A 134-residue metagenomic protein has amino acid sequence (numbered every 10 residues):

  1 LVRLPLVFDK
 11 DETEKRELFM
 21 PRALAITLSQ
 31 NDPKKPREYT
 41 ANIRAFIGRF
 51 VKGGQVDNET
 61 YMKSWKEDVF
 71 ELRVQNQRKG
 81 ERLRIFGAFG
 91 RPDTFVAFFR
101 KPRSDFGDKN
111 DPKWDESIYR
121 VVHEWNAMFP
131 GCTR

Functional and structural regions predicted by a protein language model:
L1-R82, P92-D93, R103-R134: Basic, Lys/Arg-enriched alpha-helical interface segments
A88-A97: Active-site beta-strand-loop-beta-strand hairpin of nuclease catalytic cores that positions key catalytic residues
R100: Cofactor-binding loop segments of dinucleotide-utilizing enzymes, especially the Rossmann-like FAD- and NAD(P)+-binding
